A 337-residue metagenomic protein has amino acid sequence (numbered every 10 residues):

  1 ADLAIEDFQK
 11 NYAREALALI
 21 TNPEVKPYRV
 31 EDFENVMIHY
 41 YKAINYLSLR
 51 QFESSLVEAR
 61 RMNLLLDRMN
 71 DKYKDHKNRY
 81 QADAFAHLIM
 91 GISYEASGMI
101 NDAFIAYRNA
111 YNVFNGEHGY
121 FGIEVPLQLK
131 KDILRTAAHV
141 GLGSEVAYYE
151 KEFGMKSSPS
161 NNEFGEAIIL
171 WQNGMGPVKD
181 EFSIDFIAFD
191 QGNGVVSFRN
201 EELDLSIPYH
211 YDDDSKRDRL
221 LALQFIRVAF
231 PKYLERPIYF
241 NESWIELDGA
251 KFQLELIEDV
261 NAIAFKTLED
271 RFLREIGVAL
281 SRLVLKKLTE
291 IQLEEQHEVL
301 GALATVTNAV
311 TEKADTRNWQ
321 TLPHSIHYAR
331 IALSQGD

Functional and structural regions predicted by a protein language model:
A1-I5, Y46-L47, E53, V57-L65 (+1 more regions): TPR/TPR-like (Sel1-like) alpha-helical repeat modules
A1-N11, G174, V178-E181: Short, solvent-exposed beta-strand-terminating loops
L3-R14, L66-D75, Y111-S144: Boundary/linker segments of alpha-helical solenoid repeat arrays
Q9-E34: Signal peptide-directed extracytoplasmic domains
D32-F33, K74-Q81: Residue signature of alpha-solenoid helical repeat architecture, marking inter-repeat boundaries and helix-start
E34-Y41, S48, A82-A96, K130-D132: "A position-specific structural signal for the A-helix of alpha-solenoid helical repeats
N45, S93, V113, I133-T136 (+3 more regions): TPR/TPR-like alpha-solenoid repeats
V146, E150-D337: Short loop/turn and low-complexity linker motifs enriched in small/turn-promoting residues
